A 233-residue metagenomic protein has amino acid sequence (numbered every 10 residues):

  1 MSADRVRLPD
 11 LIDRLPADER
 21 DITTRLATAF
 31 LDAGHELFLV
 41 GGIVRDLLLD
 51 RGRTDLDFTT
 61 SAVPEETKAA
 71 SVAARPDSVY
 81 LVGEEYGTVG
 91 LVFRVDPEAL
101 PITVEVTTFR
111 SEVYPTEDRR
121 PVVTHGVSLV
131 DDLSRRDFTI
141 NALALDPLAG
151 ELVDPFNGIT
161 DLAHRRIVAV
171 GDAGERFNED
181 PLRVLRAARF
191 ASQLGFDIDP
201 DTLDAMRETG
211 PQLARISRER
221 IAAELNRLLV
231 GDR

Functional and structural regions predicted by a protein language model:
M1-R233: Catalytic cores of the polymerase beta-like nucleotidyltransferase superfamily and closely associated nucleotide
